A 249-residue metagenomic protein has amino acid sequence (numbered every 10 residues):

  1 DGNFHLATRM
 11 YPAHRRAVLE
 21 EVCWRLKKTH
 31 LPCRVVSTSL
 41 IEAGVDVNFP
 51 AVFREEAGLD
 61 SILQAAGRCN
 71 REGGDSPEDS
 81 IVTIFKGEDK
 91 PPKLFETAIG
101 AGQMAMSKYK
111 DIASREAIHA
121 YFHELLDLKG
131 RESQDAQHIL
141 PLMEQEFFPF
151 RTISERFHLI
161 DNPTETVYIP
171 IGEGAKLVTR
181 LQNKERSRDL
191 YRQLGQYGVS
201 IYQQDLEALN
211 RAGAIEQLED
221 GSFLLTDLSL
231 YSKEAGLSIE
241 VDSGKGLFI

Functional and structural regions predicted by a protein language model:
D1-R16, E20-R25, F53, A57-L59 (+1 more regions): C-terminal helicase lobe and adjacent C-terminal extensions/tails of nucleic-acid helicase motors
N3, P32, S37-T38, V47 (+1 more regions): Sparse, context-dependent recognition of short Cys/His-centered cofactor- or disulfide-binding micro-motifs
R25-E42, F53-R54: Conserved two-lobed SF2 helicase motor
V35-I41, V45-F49, E165-I171: Beta-edge loop/turn motif
